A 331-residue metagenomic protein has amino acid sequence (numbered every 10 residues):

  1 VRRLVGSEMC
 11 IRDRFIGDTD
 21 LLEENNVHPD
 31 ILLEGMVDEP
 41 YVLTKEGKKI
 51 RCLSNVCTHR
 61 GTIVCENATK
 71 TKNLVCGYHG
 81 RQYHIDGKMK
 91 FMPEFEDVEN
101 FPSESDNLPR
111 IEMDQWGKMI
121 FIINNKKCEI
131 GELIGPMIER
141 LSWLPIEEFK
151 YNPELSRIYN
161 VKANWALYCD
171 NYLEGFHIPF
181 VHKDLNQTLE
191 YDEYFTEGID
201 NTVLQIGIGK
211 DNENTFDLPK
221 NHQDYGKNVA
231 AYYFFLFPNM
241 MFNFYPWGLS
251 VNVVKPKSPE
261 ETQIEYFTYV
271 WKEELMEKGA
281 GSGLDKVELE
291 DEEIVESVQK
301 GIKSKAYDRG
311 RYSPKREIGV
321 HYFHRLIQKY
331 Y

Functional and structural regions predicted by a protein language model:
V1, T19, G61, G80 (+9 more regions): Generic secondary-structure boundary/loop-capping signal
V1-G6, C10-I11: Single conserved hydrophobic/aromatic residue that forms the stacking wall/gate of nucleotide- or nucleobase-binding
R12-F15, E23-E24, M92-D97, F234-P238: Short Pro/Gly-enriched beta-strand edge/turn motifs at strand-loop
R12-R14, T62, H177: Generic structural signal for secondary-structure transition and capping sites
I16-D18, E66: General beta-strand structural signal in soluble alpha/beta enzymes
E23, T44, N55, D114 (+1 more regions): C-terminal catalytic domain of Rieske-type non-heme iron oxygenases
E23-K126, G135-I138: Rieske [2Fe-2S] iron-sulfur-binding domain
